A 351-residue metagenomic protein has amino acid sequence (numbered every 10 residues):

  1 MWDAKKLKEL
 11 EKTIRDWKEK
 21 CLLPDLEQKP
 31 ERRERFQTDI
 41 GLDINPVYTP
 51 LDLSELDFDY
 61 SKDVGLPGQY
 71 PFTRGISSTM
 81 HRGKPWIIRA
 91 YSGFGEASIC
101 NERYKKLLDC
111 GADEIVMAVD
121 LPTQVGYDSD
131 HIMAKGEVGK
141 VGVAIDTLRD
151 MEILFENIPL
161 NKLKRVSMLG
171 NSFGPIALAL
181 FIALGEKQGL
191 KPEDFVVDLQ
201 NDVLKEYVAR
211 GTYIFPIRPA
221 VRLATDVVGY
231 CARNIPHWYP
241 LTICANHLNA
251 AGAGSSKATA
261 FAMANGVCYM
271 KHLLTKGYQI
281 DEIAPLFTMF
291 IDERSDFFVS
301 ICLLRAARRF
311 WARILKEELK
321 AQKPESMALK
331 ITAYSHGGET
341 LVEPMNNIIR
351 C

Functional and structural regions predicted by a protein language model:
M1-S300, E318-A321, E325-Y334: Catalytic alpha/beta active-site cores
Y269-M270, F310, I314: Short, well-ordered amphipathic alpha-helical segments that serve as non-catalytic structural scaffolds within diverse
S300-R308: Extended amphipathic alpha-helical segments enriched in small hydrophobics
A312, H336-N347: Flexible, glycine/threonine-enriched loop-and-boundary segments that flank and lead into catalytic domains of large
